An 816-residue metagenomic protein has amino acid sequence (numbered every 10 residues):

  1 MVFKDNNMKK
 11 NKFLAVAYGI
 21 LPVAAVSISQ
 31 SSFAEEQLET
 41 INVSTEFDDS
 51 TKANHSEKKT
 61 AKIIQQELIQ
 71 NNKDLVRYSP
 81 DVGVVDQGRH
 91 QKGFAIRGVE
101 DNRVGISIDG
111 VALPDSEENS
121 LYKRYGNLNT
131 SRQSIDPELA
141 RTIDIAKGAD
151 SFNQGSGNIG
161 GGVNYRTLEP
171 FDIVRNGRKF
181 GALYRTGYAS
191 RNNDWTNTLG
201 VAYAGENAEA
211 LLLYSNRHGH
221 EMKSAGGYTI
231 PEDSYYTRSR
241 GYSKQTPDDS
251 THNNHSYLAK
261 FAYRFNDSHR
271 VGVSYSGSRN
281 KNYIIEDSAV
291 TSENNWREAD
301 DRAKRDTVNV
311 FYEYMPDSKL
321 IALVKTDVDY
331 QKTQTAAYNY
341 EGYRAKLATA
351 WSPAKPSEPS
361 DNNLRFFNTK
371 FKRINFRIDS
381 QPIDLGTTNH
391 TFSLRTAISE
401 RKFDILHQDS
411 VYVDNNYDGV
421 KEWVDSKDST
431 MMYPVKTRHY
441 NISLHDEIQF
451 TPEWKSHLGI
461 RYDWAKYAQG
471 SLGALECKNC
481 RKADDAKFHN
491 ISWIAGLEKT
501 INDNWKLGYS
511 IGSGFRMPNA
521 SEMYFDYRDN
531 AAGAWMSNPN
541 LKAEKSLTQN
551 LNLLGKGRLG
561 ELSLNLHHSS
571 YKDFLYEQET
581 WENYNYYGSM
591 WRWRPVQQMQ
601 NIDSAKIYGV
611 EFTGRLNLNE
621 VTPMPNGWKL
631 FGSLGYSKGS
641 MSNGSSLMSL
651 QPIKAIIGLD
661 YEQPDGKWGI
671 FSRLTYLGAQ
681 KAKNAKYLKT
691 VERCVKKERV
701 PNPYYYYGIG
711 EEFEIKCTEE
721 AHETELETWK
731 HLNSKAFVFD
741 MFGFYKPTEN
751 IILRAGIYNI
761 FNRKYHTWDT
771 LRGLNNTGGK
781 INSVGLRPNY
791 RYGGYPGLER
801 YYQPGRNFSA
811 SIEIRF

Functional and structural regions predicted by a protein language model:
E36-I173, S288: Acidic, small-polar-rich N-terminal luminal/periplasmic segments of exported/outer-membrane proteins
A112, E117, R279-Y283, K332-A336 (+8 more regions): Surface-exposed extracellular loop regions of Gram-negative outer-membrane beta-barrel proteins, predominantly
R124-G126, E138-K147, S151-E232, H252-H255: Outer-membrane beta-barrel translocator/receptor signature
S190-G219, S224, I230-I284, K304-V310 (+5 more regions): Transmembrane beta-barrel wall of Gram-negative outer-membrane proteins
A225, K572-D573, E577, Y676-L688 (+2 more regions): C-terminal beta-signal and adjacent terminal beta-strands/loops of Gram-negative outer-membrane beta-barrel proteins
R264, S268-S278, A303-E476, K482 (+7 more regions): Face-selective signature of the C-terminal outer-membrane beta-barrel domain
F371-P382, N441, M536-K542, T548 (+3 more regions): Outer membrane beta-barrel strand-and-loop segments of large Gram-negative receptors, especially TonB-dependent
Q449-S456, A465, H567-Y571, S589-K686 (+1 more regions): Gram-negative outer-membrane beta-barrel transporters
